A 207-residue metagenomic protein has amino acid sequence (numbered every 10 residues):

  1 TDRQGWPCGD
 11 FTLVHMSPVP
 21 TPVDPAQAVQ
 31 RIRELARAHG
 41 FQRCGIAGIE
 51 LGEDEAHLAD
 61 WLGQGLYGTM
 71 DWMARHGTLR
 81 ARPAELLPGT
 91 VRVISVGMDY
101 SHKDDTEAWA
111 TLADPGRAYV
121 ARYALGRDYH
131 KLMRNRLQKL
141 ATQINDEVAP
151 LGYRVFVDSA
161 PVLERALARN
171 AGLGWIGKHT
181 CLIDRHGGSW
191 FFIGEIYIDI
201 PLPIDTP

Functional and structural regions predicted by a protein language model:
M16-P207: Auxiliary alpha/beta "docking" domains used to position bulky ligands
